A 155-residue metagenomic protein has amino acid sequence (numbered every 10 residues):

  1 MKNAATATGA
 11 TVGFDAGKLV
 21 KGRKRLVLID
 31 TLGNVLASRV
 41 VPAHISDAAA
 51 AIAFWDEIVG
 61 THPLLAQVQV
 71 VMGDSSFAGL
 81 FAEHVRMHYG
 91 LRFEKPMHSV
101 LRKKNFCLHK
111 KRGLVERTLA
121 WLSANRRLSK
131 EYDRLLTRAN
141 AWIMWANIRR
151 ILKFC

Functional and structural regions predicted by a protein language model:
M1-Y89, E94-H98, A146: Polybasic low-complexity intrinsically disordered regions
E83, N105-C155: Basic, amphipathic alpha-helical segments enriched in Lys/Arg and hydrophobic/aromatic residues
V100-K103: Short gly/pro/ser/thr-enriched loop/turn and capping motifs at secondary-structure boundaries
